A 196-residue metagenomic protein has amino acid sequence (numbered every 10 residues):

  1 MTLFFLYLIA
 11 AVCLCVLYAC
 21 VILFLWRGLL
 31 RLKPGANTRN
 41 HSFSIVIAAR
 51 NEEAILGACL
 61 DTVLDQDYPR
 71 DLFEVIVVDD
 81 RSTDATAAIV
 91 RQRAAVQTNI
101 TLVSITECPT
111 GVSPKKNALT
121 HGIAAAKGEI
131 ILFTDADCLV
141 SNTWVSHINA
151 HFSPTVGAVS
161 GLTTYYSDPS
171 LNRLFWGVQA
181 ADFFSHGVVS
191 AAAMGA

Functional and structural regions predicted by a protein language model:
M1-R39, A180: N-terminal membrane-anchoring/stem segments of glycan-assembly enzymes
L17, V21-G28, L102-A124, H147-A196: Long helical/loop segments within the catalytic core of UDP-sugar-dependent glycosyltransferases, especially the large
R27-P34, E52-Q66: Short, well-formed alpha-helical segments that are part of the catalytic scaffolds of diverse glycosyltransferases
H41-S44, E74: Cell-envelope/extracellular polymer assembly enzymes that use nucleotide-activated donors
D61-P109: Acidic donor-binding segment of Leloir-type glycosyltransferases
A85, A136-H151: Acidic donor-binding/catalytic loop of UDP-sugar-dependent glycosyltransferases, especially processive GT2
K127-I130: Short acidic donor-binding loop at the edge of a beta-strand
